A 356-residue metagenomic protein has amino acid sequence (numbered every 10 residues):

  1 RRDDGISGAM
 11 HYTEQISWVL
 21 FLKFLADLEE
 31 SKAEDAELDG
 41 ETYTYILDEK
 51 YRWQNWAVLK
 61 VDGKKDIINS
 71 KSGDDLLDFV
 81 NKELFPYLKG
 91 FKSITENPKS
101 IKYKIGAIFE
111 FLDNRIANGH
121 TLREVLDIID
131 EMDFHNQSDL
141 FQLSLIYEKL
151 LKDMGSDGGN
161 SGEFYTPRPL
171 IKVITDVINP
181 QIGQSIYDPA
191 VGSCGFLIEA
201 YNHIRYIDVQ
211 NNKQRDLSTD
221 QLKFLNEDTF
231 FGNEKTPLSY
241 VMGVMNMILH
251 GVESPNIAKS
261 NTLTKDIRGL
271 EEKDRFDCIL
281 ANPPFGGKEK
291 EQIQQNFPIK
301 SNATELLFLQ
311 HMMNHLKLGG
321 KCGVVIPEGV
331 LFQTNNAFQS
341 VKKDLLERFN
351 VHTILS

Functional and structural regions predicted by a protein language model:
R1-I182, N256-T264, L270, S356: Non-catalytic, mostly N-terminal accessory regions of nucleic-acid modification and defense proteins
K23-E29, M154, I204, D208 (+3 more regions): A generic secondary-structure signal for well-formed alpha-helical elements
L151-K152, P284-K288: Short connector loops/turns at beta-strand edges and beta->alpha or beta->beta junctions
N160-C278, G286-K288, I293, K300-N302 (+3 more regions): Conserved S-adenosyl-L-methionine
F308-L316: Structured alpha-helical segments in the cores of large, soluble enzyme domains
L316-C322: Short glycine-dipeptide loop
